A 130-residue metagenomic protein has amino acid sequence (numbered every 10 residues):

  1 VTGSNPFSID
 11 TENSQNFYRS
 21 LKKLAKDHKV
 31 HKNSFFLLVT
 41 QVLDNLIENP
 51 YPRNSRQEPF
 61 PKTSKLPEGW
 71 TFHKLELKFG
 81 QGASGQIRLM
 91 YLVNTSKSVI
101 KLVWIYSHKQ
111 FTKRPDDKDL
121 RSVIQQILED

Functional and structural regions predicted by a protein language model:
V1-A83, S96-V99, K109-D130: Basic, Lys/Arg-enriched alpha-helical interface segments
S84-L89: Short, surface-exposed coil-to-beta transition loops
M90-T95: Short conserved beta-strand segments at catalytic cores or DNA/RNA-binding microdomains of nucleic-acid binding
K101-I105: A structural signal for short, hydrophobic beta-strand segments that form beta-sheets in beta-rich/all-beta domains
